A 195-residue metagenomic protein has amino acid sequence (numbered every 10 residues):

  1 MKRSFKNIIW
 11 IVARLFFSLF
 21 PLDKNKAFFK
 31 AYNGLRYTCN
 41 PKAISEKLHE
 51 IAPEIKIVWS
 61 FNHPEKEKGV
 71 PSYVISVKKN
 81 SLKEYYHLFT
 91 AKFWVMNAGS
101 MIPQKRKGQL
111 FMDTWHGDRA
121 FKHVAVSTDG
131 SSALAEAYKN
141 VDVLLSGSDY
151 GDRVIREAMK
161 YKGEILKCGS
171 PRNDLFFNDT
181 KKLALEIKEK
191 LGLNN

Functional and structural regions predicted by a protein language model:
M1-G34, C39: Membrane-proximal basic amphipathic "stem/tether" segments
S4, K83, A133, K182-E186: Exposed alpha-helical structural elements
F17-N25, K181-N195: Nucleotide-sugar donor-binding and catalytic loop/hinge architecture of NDP-sugar-dependent glycosyltransferases
K26-N178: Active-site and donor-binding regions of nucleotide-sugar-utilizing enzymes
